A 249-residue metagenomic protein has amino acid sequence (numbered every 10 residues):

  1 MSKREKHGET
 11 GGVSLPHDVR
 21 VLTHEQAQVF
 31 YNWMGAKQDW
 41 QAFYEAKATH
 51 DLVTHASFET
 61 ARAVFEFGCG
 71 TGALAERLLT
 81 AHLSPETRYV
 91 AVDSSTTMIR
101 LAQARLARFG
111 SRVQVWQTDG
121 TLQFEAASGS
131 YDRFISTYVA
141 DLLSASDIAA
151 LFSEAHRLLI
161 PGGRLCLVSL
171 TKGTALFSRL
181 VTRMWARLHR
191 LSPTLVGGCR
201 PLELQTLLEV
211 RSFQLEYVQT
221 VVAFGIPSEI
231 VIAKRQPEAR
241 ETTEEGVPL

Functional and structural regions predicted by a protein language model:
R4-E59, A73, R77: Conserved class I S-adenosyl-L-methionine
A63, G163-R164: Short glycine-centered segments of the SAM/dcSAM-binding site in methyltransferase folds
A63-L122: Class I SAM-dependent methyltransferase SAM/SAH-binding core
F124-F134: A short acidic, Gly/Pro-enriched loop at the edge of an enzyme's catalytic core that lines a small-molecule cofactor
R133-S146: A short SAM/SAH-binding and catalytic strip from SAM-dependent methyltransferases
A149-P161: A short glycine-rich, Lys/Arg-flanked "PGG" loop and its adjoining helix->strand segment in the class I
V168-R211, T220: C-terminal alpha-helical "lid/dimerization" subdomain adjacent to the S-adenosyl-L-methionine
R211-S212, T220-L249: Core SAM-dependent methyltransferase catalytic element
